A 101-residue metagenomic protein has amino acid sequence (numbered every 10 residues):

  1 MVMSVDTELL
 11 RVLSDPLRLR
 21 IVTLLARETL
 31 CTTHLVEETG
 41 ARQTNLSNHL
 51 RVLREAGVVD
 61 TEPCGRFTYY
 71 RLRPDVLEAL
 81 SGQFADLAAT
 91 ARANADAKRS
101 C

Functional and structural regions predicted by a protein language model:
M1-V5, T23, P74-C101: Amphipathic alpha-helical dimerization/coiled-coil segments that flank or bridge DNA-binding/regulatory modules
S4-T44, P63-V76: N-terminal helix-turn-helix DNA-binding core of bacterial DNA-binding proteins
E37, N48, R54-E55: Alpha-helical residues within the helix-turn-helix
L46-H49, R99: N-terminal cationic leader/targeting segments used for protein routing and processing
